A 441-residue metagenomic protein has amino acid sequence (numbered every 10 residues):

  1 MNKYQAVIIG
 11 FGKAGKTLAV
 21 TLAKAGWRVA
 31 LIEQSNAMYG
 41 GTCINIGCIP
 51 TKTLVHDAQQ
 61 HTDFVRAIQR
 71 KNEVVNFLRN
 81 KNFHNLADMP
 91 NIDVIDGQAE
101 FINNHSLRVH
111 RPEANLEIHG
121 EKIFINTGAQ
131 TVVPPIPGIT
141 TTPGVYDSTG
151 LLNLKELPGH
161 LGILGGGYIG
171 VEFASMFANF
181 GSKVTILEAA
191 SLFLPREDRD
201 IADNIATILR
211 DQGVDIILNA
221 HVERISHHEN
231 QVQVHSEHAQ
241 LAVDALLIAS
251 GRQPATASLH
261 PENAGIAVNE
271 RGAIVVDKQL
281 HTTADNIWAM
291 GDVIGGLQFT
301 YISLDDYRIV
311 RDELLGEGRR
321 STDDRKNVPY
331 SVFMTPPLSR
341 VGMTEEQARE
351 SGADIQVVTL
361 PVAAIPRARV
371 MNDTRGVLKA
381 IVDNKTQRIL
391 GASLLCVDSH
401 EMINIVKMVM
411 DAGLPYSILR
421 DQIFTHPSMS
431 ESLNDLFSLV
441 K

Functional and structural regions predicted by a protein language model:
M1-G12, L157-G167: Beta1/beta-strand and adjacent pyrophosphate-binding region of the FAD-binding site in flavoprotein oxidoreductases
N2-Y4, T42-G120, E197-A220, E345-Q347 (+1 more regions): N-terminal Rossmann-like dinucleotide/flavin-binding domain of flavoprotein oxidoreductases that bind FAD/FMN
A6, F11-F77, M176-R196: Beta1-alpha1 glycine-rich phosphate/pyrophosphate-binding loop at the start of Rossmann-like nucleotide-binding domains
I9-A37, T42, I49, T53-L54 (+2 more regions): Flexible, glycine-rich terminal cap/loop adjacent to redox cofactors in electron-transfer oxidoreductases
G40, E73-R79, F83, L152-N153 (+5 more regions): Rossmann-like dinucleotide-binding cores of NAD(P)H-dependent redox enzymes
C48, T127-K183, L187, I216 (+2 more regions): Glycine-rich dinucleotide-binding loop and its adjacent helix/turn
D93-D96, E100-R111, I118, G181-K278: A Rossmann-like FAD-binding core segment of flavoenzymes
T141-L157, Q240-E317: FAD-site-proximal beta/loop scaffold in flavoenzymes
